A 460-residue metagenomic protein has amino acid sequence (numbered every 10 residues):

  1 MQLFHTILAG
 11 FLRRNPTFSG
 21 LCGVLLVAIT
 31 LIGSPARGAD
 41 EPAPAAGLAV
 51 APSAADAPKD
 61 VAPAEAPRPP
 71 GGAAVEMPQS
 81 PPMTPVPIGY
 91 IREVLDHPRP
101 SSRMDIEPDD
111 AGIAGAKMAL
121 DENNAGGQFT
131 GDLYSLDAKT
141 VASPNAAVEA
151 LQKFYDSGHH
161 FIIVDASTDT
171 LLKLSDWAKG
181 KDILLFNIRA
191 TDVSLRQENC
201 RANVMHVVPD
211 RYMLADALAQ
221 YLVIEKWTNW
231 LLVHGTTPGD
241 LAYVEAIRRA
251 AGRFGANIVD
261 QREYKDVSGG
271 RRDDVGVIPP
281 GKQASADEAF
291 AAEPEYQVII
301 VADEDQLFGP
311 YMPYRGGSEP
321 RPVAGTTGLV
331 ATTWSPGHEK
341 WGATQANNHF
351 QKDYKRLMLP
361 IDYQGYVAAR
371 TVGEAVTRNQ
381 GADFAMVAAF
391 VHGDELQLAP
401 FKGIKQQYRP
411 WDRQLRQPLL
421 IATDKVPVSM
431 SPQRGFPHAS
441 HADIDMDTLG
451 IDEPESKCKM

Functional and structural regions predicted by a protein language model:
M1-P16: N-terminal secretory signal peptides that target proteins for export/translocation
Q2-F4, L26, G38-M460: Extracytosolic ligand-binding ectodomains
L8, T30-G33: Residues marking helix boundaries in flexible regions
G10, F18-L21, K457: The N-terminal extracellular segments of secreted preproproteins, especially immediately downstream of signal
G20-L31: Bacterial N-terminal signal peptides
